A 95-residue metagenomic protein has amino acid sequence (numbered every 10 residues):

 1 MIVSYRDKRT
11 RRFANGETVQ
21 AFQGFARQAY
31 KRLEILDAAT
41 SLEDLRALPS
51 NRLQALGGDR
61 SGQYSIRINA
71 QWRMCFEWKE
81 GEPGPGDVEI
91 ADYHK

Functional and structural regions predicted by a protein language model:
M1-L33: Arg/Lys-rich, positively charged N-terminal/basic patches that mediate binding to nucleic acids
I2-V3, L53, P83: Generic preference for hydrophobic/aromatic residues in regular secondary structure cores
R9, Q23, R32, T40-E43 (+2 more regions): Intrinsically disordered, low-complexity boundary segments flanking structured domains
L36: Conserved phosphate-interacting/catalytic interface
T40-Y64: A short, surface-exposed loop/turn module that caps and links secondary-structure elements
G57, Y64-K95: Enriched for short, Lys/Arg-rich terminal
